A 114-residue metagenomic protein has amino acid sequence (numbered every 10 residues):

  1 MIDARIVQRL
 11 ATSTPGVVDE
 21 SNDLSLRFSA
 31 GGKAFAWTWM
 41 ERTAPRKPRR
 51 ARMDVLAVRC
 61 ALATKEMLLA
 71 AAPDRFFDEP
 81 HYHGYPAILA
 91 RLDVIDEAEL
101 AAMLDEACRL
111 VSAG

Functional and structural regions predicted by a protein language model:
M1-G114: Charge-dense, helix-prone N-terminal extensions
